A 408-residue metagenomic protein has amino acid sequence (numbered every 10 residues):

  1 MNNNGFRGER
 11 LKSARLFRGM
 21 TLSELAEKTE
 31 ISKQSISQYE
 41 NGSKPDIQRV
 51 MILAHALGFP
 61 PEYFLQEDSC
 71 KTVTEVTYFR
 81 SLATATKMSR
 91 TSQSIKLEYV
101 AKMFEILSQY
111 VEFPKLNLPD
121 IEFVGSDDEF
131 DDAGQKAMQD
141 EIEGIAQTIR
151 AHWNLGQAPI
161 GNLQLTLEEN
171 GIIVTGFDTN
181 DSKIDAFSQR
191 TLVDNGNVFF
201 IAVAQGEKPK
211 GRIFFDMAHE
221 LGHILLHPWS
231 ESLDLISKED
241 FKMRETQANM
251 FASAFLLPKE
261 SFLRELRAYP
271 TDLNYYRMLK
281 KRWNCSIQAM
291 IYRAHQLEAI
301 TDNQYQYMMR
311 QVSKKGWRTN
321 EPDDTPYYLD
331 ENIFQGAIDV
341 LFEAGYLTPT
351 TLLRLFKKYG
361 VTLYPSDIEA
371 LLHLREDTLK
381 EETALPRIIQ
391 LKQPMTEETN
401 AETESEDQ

Functional and structural regions predicted by a protein language model:
M1-Q408: Active-site hotspot residues in diverse enzymes, especially metal/ion-binding acidic/histidine motifs
